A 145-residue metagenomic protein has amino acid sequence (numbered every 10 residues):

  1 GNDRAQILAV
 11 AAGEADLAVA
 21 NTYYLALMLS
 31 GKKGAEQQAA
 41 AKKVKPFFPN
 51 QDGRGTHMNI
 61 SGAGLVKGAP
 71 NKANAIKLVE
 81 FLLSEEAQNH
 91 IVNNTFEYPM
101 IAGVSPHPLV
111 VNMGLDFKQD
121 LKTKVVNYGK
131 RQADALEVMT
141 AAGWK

Functional and structural regions predicted by a protein language model:
G1-F48: Ligand-binding pocket segment of bilobal, Venus flytrap-like solute-binding proteins
G1-R4, V19, G68-A73, E85 (+1 more regions): Soluble non-cytosolic domains of exported or imported proteins
L8, A12, A73-E80, N89 (+2 more regions): Solvent-exposed, polar/charged alpha-helical surfaces in well-ordered, non-transmembrane soluble domains, broadly
A9, G13, M28-G31, V66-G68 (+3 more regions): Structured segments of extracytoplasmic/periplasmic soluble domains in secreted or envelope-associated proteins
Y23-A26, Q51-R54, P70, S84 (+1 more regions): Solvent-exposed loop/turn segments at secondary-structure junctions within structured extracellular/periplasmic domains
A39-A63, A69: Flexible, solvent-exposed loop/hinge segments that line or gate ligand/substrate-binding clefts
S61-K122: Mature extracytoplasmic/periplasmic domains
P108-K145: Extracellular/periplasmic bilobal clamshell ligand-binding domains
